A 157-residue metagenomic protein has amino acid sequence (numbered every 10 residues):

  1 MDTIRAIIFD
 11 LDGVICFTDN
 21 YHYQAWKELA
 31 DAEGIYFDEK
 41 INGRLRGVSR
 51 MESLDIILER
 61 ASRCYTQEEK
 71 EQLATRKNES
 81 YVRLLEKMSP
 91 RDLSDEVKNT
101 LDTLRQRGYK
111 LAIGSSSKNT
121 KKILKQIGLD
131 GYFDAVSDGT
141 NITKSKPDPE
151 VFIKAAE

Functional and structural regions predicted by a protein language model:
M1-G43: Active-site neighborhood of HAD-like aspartate-dependent phosphohydrolases
T3, R83-I113: Short, acidic loop-to-helix structural element flanking the phosphoryl-transfer center in phosphate-processing enzymes
F17, I41-V48, Y65-E68, Q72 (+4 more regions): Residues at secondary-structure transition points
Y21, S49-E52, D92, N99 (+1 more regions): Short alpha-helical
A25, I41, S53, E69 (+3 more regions): Hydrophobic alpha-helical segments typical of transmembrane helices and their membrane-interface/capping positions
Y36, C64, D130-D134: Conserved H-loop
R46-L84, D95, T103: A metal-dependent, Asp-based hydrolase signature
P90-R91, G114, K118-E157: Substrate-recognition "cap/lid" segment bordering the active-site pocket of phosphatases
